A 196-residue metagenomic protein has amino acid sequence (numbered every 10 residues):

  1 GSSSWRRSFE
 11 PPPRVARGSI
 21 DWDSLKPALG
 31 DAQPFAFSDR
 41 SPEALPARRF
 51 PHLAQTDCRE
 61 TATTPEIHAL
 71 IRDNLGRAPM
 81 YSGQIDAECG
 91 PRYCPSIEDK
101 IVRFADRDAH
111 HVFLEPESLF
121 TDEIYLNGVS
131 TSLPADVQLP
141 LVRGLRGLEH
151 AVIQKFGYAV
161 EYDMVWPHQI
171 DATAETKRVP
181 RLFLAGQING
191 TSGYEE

Functional and structural regions predicted by a protein language model:
G1, G76, R146-E149, G193: Hydrophobic/aromatic-lined pockets within catalytic cores
G1-L139: An anion/pyrophosphate-binding glycine-rich loop and adjacent beta-alpha core in soluble alpha-beta enzymes
F113, Y125-N189: A glycine-rich dinucleotide-binding beta-alpha-beta segment and adjacent secondary-structure elements that constitute
N189-E196: A conserved FAD-binding loop/helix module that cradles the flavin
